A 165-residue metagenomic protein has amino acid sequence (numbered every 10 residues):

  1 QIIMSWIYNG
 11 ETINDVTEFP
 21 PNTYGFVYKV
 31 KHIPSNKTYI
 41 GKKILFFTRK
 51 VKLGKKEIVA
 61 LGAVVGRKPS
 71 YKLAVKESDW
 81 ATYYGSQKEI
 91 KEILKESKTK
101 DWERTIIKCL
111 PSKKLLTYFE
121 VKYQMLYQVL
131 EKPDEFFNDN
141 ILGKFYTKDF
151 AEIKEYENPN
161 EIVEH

Functional and structural regions predicted by a protein language model:
I3-H165: Structure-specific nucleic-acid interaction/processing domains
